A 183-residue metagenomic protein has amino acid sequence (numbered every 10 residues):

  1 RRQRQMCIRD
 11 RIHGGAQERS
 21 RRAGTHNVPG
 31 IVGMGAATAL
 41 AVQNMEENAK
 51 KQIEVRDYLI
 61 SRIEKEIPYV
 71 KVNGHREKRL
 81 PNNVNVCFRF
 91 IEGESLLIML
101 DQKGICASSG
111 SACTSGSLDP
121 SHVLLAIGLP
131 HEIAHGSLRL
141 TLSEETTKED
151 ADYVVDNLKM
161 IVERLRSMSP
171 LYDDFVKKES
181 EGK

Functional and structural regions predicted by a protein language model:
R1-I8: Short, small-residue-biased leader/transition segments that mark boundaries at the very start of proteins
Q17-A41, N48-V55: PLP-dependent aminotransferase class I/II
V28-I31, T38, R56, I60 (+5 more regions): A general structural signal for well-ordered alpha-helical segments in protein cores
T38-S61, K71-L80: Structural signature of PLP-dependent enzymes
E46-Q52, P68-H75, G110, L165-D174: Flexible, glycine/charged-enriched surface loops at secondary-structure junctions
I63, P68-M99: Anionic-ligand binding region
V84-R139: Conserved C-terminal alpha-helix-loop-beta "cap" of PLP-dependent enzymes that closes/shapes the active-site mouth
S115, D119-K183: PLP-dependent enzyme catalytic core of the Aspartate aminotransferase-like
